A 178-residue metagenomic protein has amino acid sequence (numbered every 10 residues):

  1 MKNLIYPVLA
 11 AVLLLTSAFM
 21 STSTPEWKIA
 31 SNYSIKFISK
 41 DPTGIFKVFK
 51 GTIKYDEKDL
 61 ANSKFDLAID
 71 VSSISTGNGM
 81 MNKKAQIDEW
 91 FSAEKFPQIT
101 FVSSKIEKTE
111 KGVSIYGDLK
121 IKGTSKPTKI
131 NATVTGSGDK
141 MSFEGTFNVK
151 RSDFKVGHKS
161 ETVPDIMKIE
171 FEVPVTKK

Functional and structural regions predicted by a protein language model:
M1-I5: Positively charged n-region of N-terminal signal peptides that target proteins for export
P7-A18: Bacterial N-terminal signal peptides
F19-K178: Low-complexity, acidic/polar, glycine-enriched regions of mature
